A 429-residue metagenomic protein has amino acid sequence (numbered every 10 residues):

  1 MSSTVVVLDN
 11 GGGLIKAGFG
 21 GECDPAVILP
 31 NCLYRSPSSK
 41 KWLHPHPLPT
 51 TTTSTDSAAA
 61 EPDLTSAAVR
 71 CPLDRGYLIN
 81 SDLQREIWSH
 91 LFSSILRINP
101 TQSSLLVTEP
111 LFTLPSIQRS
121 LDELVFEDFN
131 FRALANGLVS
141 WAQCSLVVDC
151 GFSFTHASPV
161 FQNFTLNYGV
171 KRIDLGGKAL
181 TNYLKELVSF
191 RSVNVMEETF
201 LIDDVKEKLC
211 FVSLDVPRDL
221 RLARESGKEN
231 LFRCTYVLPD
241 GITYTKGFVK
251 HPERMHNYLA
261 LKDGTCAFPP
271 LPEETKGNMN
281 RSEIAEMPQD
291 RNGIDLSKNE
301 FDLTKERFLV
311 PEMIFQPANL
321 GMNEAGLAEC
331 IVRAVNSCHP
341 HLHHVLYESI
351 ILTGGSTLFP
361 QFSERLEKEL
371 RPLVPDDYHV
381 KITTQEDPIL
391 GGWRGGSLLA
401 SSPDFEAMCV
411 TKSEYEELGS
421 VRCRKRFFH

Functional and structural regions predicted by a protein language model:
M1-H429: C-terminal region/appendage detector
